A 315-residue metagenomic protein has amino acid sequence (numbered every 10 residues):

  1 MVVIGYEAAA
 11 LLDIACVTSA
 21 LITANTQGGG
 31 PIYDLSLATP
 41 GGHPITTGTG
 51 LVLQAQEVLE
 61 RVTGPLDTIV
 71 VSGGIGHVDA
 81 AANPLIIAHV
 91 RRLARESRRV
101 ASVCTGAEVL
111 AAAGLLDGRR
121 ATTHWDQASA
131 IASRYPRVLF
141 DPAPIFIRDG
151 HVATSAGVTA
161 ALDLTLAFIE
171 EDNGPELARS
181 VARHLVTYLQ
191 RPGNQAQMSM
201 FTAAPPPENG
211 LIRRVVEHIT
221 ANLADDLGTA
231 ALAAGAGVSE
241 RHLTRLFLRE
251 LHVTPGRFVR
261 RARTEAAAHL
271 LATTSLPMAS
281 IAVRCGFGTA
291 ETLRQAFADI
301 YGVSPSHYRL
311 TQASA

Functional and structural regions predicted by a protein language model:
M1-A112: N-terminal functional module of multi-domain proteins
G114-D117, E170-G174: Basic phosphate/pyrophosphate-binding loop/patch that engages nucleotide-derived ligands
D117-I145, S180-V181, L185: A conserved active-site-flanking secondary-structure segment within enzyme catalytic domains
T122, V259-H269, H307-A315: Short, basic, alpha-helical segments at the C-terminal edge of helix-turn-helix-like DNA-binding modules
S129-D172: A charged, well-structured terminal subsegment
P144-S155, D172-E217, A221, A234-G235 (+2 more regions): Short, Lys/Arg-enriched, Trp-marked, Pro/Gly-tolerant hinge/linker segments that flank
H218-A221, D226-E265, A282-H307: Basic/polar phosphate-binding segments, predominantly the helix-turn-helix DNA-binding elements of transcriptional
